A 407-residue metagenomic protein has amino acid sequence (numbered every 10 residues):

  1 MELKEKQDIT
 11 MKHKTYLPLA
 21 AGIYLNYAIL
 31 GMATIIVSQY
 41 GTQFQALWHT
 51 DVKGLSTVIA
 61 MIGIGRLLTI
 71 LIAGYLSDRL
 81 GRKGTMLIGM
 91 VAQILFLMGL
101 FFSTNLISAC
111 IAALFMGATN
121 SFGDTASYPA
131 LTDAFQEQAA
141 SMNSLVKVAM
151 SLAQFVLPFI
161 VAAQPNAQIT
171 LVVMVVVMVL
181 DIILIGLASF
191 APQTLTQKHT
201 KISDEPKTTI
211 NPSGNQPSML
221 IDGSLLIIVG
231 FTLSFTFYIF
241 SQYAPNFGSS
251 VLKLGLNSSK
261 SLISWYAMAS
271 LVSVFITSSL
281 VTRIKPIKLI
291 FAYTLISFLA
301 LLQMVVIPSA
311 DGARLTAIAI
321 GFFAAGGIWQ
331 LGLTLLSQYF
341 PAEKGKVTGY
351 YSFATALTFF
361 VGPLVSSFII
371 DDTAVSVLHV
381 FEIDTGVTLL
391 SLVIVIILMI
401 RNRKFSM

Functional and structural regions predicted by a protein language model:
V37-S38, M219-S270: Extracytoplasmic gate region of multi-pass secondary transporters
L68-T104: Conserved MFS/SLC helix-loop-helix module at the cytosolic interface between two early adjacent transmembrane helices
T69-G81, S273-P286, I370: Helix-to-loop junctions at the C-terminal end of transmembrane segments in multipass secondary transporters
A112-V148: Cytoplasmic helix-loop-helix junction between adjacent transmembrane helices in 12-TM secondary transporters
F122-F135, G326-F340: Intracellular juxtamembrane helix-capping segments at the cytosolic ends of symmetry-related transmembrane helices
E137-Q138, M142-Q193: Helix-loop-helix hairpin linking two adjacent transmembrane segments in secondary transporters
K285-G332: C-terminal transmembrane helical hairpin of 12-TM major facilitator-type secondary transporters
Y339-T373: A late C-terminal transmembrane helix in Major Facilitator Superfamily
